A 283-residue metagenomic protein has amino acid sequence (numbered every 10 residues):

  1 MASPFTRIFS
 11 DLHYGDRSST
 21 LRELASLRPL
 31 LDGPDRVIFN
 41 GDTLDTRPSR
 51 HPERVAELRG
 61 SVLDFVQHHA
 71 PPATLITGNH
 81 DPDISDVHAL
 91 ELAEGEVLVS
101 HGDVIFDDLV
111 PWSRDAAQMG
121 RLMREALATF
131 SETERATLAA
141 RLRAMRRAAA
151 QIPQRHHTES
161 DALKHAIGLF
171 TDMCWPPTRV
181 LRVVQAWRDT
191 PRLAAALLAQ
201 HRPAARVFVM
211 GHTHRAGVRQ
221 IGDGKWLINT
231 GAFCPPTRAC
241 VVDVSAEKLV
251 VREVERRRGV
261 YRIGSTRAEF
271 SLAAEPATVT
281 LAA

Functional and structural regions predicted by a protein language model:
A2-F9, Y14-E96: Core catalytic region of metal-dependent phosphoesterases/phosphodiesterases, especially metallo-beta-lactamase-like
D16, A56-R59, V218, L227-A283: Long, positively charged, glycine-interspersed low-complexity recognition regions
S26-R54, H157-H165, P177-A205: N-terminal short leaders/motifs
T46, P82, F106, P236 (+1 more regions): Flexible, glycine-rich phosphate/dinucleotide-binding loops and adjacent beta-alpha linkers at cofactor/substrate
D64-I76, L193-V207, T280: Short, basic/low-complexity N-terminal boundary segments at the transition from targeting/disordered tails
H88-E96, A126-L142, Y261-A273: A short, terminal or domain-edge coil/loop segment
L90-L122, W187-R252: Conserved beta-sheet core of the metallophosphoesterase superfamily
G102-R192: Active-site-proximal loop/helix segment associated with metal-binding centers of metalloenzymes
